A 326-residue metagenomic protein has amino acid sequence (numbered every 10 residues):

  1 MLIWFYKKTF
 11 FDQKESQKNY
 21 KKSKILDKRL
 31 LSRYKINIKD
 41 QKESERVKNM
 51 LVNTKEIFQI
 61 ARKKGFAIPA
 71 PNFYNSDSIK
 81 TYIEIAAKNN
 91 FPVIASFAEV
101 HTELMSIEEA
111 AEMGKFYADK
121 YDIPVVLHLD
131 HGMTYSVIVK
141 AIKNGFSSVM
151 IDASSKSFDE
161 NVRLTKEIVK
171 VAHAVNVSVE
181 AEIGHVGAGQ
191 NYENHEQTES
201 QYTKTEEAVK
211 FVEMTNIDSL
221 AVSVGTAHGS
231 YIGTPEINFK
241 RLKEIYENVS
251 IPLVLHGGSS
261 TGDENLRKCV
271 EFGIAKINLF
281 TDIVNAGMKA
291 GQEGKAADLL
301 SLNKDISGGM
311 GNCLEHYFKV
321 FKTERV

Functional and structural regions predicted by a protein language model:
L2-R33: Cationic, amphipathic, low-complexity segments that mediate targeting or membrane/lipid association
K24-N49: Short, Lys/Arg-enriched N-terminal segments with co-localized hydrophobic residues within the first ~10-30 amino acids
V47-P69: N-terminal amphipathic alpha-helix/helix-capping segment at the start of soluble metabolic enzymes
T54-F58, S76-S96, V100, E109-K120 (+4 more regions): Alpha/beta enzyme core
N72, Y82, D130, V179 (+3 more regions): Divalent metal-coordination and catalytic microenvironments
N72-F73, L127-M133, P252-T261: Glycine-rich beta-to-alpha transition loops that act as phosphate-gripper elements at the mouths of alpha/beta enzyme
G262-V326: C-terminal alpha-helical cap/extension of soluble enzyme domains
